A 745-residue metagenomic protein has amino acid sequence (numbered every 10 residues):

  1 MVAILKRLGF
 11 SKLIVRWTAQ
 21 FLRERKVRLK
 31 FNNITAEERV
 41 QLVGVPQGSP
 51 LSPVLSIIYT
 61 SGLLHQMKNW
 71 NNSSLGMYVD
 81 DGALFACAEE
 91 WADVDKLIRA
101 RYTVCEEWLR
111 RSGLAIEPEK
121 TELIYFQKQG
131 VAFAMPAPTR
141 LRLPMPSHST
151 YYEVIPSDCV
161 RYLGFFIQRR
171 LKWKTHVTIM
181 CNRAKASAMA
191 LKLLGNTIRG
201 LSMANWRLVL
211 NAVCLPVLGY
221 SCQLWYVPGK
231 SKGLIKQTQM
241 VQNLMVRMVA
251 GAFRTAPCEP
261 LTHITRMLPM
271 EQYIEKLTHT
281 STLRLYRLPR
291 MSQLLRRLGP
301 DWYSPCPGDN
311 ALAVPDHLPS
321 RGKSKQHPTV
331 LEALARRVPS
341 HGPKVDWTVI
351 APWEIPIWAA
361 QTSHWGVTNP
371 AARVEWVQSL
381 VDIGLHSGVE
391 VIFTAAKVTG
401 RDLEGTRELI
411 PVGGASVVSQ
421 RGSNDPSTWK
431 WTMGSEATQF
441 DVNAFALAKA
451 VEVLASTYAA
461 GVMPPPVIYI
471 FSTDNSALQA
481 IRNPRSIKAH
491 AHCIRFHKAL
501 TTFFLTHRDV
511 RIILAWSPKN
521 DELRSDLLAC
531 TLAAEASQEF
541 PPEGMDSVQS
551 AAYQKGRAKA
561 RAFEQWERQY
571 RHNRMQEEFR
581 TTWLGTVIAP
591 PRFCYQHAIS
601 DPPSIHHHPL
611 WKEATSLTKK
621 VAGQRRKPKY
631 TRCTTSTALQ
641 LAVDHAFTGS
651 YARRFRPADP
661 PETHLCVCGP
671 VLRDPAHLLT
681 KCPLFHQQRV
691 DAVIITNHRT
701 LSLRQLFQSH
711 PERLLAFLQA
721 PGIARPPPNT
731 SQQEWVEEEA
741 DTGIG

Functional and structural regions predicted by a protein language model:
M1, Q41-W70, C105, N211: Conserved pre-motif C helix in the palm subdomain of viral-like polymerases
Q20, S379-H386, V548-L672, H698: Helix/loop segments that flank and initiate small ligand/metal-binding modules
I34, A100, A115-D158: Short, conserved micro-motifs composed of acidic
A36-E37, A351, I355-A460, R482: RNase H-like nuclease fold core
E37, P53-E89, A460: Active-site palm subdomain of RNA-directed nucleic acid polymerases
G82-A88, K230-G233, V398-R401, L447-T531 (+2 more regions): RNase H catalytic domain
S149-W225: Basic, alpha-helical interaction scaffolds
T502-R508, S604, E613, T618-G745: Family-specific functional microsites
